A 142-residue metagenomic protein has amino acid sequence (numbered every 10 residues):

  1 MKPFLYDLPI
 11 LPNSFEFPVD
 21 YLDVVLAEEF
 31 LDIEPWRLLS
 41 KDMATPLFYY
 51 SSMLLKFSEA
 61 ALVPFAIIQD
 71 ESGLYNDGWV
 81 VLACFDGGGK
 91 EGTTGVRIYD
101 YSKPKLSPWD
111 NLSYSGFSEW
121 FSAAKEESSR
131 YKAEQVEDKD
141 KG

Functional and structural regions predicted by a protein language model:
M1-V80, G87: A surface-exposed partner-binding patch
P9, E16, P104, V136-E137: Short, flexible coil/linker elements and helix-boundary hinge sites characteristic of intrinsically disordered
L74-K103: Short, well-ordered strand-loop elements centered on a beta-strand within folded domains, enriched for acidic residues
G92-E134: Compact, glycine/acidic-enriched structural inserts
E134-G142: Charge-dense, low-complexity intrinsically disordered regions
